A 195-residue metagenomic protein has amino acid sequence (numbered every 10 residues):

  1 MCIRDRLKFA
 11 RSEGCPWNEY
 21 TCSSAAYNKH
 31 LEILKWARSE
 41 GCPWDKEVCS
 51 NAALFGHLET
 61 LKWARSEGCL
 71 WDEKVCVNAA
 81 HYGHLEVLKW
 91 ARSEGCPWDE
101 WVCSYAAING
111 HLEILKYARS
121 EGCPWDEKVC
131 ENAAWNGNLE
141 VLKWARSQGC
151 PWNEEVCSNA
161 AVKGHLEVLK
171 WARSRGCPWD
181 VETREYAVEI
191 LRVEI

Functional and structural regions predicted by a protein language model:
R4-I195: Ankyrin repeat (ANK) tandem alpha-helical domains that serve as protein-protein interaction scaffolds, prominent
